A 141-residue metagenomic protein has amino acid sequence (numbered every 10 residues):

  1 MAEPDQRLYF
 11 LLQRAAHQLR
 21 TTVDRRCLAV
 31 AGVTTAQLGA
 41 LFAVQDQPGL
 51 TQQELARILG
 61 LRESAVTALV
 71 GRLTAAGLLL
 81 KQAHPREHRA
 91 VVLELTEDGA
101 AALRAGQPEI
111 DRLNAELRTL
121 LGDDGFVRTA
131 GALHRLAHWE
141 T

Functional and structural regions predicted by a protein language model:
M1-A31: N-terminal leader segment of winged-helix/HTH proteins
R7, T22, G39-F42, A101: Pre-recognition alpha-helix immediately N-terminal to the DNA-recognition helix within helix-turn-helix or winged-helix
Q13-A16, F42-D46, Q107, H134: Short, locally clustered residues in the helix-turn-helix/winged-helix DNA-binding domain
A29, R57, T74-A75: Alpha-helical residues within the helix-turn-helix
T34-A40, G99, N114: The N-cap/first-turn positions of alpha helices within or immediately adjacent to helix-turn-helix DNA-binding domains
T51, R62-A65: Helix-turn-helix DNA-binding motif, specifically the short coil turn and the N-cap/start of the second
G71-H134: Charged, amphipathic alpha-helical coiled-coil/dimerization segments
